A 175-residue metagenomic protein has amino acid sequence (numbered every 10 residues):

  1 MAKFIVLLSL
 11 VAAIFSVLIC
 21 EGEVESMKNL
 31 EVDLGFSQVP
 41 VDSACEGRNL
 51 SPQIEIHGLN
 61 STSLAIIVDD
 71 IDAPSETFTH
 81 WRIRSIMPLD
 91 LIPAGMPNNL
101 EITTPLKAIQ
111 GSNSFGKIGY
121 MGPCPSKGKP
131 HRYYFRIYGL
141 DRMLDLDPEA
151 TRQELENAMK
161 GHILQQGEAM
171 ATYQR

Functional and structural regions predicted by a protein language model:
M1-A2: Context-dependent free N-terminus signature
I5, S9, F15-R175: N-terminus-centered regions that define maturation/targeting leaders and the start of the first functional domain
